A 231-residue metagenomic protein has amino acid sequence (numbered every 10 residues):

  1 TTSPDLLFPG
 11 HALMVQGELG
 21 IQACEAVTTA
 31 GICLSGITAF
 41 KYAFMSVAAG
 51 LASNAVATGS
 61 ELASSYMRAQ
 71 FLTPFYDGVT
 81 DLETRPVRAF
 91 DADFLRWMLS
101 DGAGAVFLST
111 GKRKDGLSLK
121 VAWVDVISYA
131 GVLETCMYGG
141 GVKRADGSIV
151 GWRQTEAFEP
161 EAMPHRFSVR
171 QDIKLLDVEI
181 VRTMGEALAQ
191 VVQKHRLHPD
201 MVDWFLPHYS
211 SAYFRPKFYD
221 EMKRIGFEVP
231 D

Functional and structural regions predicted by a protein language model:
T1, A26-A30, S53-S60, K120-V126 (+2 more regions): Beta-strand segments within the central parallel beta-sheet cores of soluble alpha/beta enzyme folds
T2-L7, V202-F218: Glycine-rich phosphate-binding loops at beta-strand->alpha-helix junctions
T2-S53, D220-D231: Conserved catalytic cysteine-centered active-site region of acyl-thioester-dependent Claisen-condensing enzymes
I21-E25, A49-A55, D93-F94, G102-A103 (+2 more regions): Short coil/turn connectors at secondary-structure junctions
L51-T73, Y129-M137, A212: Acyl-CoA/ACP chain-elongation machinery
Y66-A89: Short, flexible helix-coil linker/hinge segments at the edges of structured domains or between repeats
R85-V178, R182: Condensing-enzyme catalytic core mediating Claisen C-C bond formation in acyl metabolism
P160-E161, D177, G185-D203, I225-V229: Phosphate/pyrophosphate-binding loops at sites that engage ATP/ADP/AMP, CoA/4′-phosphopantetheine, polyphosphate
